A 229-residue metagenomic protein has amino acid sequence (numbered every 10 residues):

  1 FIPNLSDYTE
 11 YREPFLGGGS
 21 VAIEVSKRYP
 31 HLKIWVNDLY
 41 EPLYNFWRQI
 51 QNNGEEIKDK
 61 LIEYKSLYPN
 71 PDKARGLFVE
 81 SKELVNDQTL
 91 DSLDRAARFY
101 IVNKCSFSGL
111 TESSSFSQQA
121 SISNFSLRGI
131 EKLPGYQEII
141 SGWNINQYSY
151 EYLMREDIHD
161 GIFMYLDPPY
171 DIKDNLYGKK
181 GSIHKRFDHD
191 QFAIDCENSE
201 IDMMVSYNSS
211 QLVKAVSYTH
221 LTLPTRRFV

Functional and structural regions predicted by a protein language model:
F1-L5, E10: S-adenosyl-L-methionine
N4-L5, Q51-Y165, P169-G178, Q191 (+1 more regions): SAM-dependent nucleic-acid methyltransferase catalytic core
E10-K73: SAM cofactor-binding core of SAM-dependent methyltransferases, primarily the Rossmann-like beta-alpha-beta module
L16, E41, Y152, Y170 (+1 more regions): Short, glycine/acidic-enriched loop or turn micro-motifs at the edges of active sites
K179-N198: Glycine-rich S-adenosyl-L-methionine
F192-Y218: Conserved Class I SAM-dependent methyltransferase catalytic core
T219-T225: Conserved small/polar residues in nucleotide/adenosyl-binding loops
